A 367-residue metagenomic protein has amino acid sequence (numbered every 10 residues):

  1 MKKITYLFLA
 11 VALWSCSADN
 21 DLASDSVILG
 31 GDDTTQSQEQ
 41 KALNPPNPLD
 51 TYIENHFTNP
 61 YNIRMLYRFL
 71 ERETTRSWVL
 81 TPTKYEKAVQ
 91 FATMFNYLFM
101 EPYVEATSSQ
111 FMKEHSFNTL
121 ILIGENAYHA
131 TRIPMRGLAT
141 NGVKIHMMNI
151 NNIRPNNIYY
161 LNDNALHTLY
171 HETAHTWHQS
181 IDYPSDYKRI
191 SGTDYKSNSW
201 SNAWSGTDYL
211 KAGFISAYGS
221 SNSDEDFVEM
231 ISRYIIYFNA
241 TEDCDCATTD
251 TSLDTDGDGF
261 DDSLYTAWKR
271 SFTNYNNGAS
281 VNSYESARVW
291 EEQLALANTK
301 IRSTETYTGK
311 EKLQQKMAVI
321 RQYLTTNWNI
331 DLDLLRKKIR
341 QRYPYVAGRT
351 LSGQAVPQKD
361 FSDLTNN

Functional and structural regions predicted by a protein language model:
K2-F8: Sec-dependent signal peptide recognition, specifically the positively charged N-region followed immediately by
A12-S15: C-terminal motif of bacterial Sec signal peptides marking the signal peptidase cleavage site
S17-A106, T306, K310-N367: Acidic/polar, low-complexity intrinsically disordered N-terminal segments immediately downstream of a Sec signal
D21, A88-K144: Auxiliary, metal-adjacent structural segments of Zn-dependent hydrolase domains
S77-Y85, P134, N152-Y160, N164 (+2 more regions): Second-shell loop/turn segments in exported
Y103-L122, S180-I181, S185-Y187, T241-G257 (+2 more regions): Surface-exposed patches in mature extracellular/periplasmic domains of secreted proteins
Y159-P184, V228: Active-site recognition of the HExxH zinc-binding catalytic motif
Y195-W328, Y345-N367: Metalloprotease/metallohydrolase-associated module, dominated by Zn2+-dependent proteases
